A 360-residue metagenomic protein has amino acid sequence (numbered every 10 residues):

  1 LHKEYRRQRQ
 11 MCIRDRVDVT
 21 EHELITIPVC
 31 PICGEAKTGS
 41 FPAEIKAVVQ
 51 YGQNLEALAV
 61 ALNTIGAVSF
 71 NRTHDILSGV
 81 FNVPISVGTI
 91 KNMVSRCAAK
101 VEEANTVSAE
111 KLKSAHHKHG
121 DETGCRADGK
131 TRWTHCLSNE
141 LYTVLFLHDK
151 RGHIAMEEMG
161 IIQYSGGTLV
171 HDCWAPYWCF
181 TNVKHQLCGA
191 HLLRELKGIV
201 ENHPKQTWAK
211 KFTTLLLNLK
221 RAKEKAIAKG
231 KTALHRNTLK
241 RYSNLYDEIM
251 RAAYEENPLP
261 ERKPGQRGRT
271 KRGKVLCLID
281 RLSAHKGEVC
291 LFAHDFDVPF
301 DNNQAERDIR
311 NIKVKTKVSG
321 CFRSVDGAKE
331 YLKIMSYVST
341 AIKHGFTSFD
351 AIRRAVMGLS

Functional and structural regions predicted by a protein language model:
L1, H22, Y51: Residue-level marker of regulatory loop/turn positions in helix-turn-helix DNA-binding domains and in histidine
L1-R9, I13: Single conserved hydrophobic/aromatic residue that forms the stacking wall/gate of nucleotide- or nucleobase-binding
Q10, R14-V17, I312: Histidine-centered nuclease catalytic patch
D18-I25: Short, flexible, mixed-charge glycine/proline-rich loop motifs that serve as phosphate/nucleic-acid-contacting
T26-V29, G34-S360: Catalytic center-proximal scaffold of phosphoryl-transfer enzymes
